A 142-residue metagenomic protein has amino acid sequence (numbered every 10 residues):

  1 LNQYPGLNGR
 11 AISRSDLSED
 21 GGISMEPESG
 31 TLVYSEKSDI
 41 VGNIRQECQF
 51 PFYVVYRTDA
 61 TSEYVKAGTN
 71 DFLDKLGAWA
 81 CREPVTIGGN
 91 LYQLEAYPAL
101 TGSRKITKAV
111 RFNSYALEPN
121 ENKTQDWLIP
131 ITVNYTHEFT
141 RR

Functional and structural regions predicted by a protein language model:
L1-L17, T31-R142: Charged, amphipathic alpha-helical segments and their flanking helix caps
D20-T31: Charged, often glycine-rich, active-site loop that binds/positions anionic groups
